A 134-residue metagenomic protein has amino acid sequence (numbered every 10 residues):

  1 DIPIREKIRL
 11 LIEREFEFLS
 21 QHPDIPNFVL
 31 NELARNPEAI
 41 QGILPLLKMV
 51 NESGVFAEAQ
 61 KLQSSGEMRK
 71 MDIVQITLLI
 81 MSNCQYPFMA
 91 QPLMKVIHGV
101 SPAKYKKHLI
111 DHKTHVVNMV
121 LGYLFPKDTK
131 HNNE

Functional and structural regions predicted by a protein language model:
D1-N27, I73-I80, K113: Hydrophobic alpha-helical connector segments
R14-E17, Q21, M49, S53-R69 (+1 more regions): C-terminal peripheral helix-coil segments that are non-catalytic and often amphipathic
S20-G42, A90-G99: Amphipathic alpha-helical segments used for helix-helix packing
F28-E32, L46, L79, N83: Short acidic/histidine-centered micro-motifs embedded in hydrophobic/aromatic stretches that mark compact functional
I40, P45-E52: Short, structured interface segments that constitute the first stable element of a domain
